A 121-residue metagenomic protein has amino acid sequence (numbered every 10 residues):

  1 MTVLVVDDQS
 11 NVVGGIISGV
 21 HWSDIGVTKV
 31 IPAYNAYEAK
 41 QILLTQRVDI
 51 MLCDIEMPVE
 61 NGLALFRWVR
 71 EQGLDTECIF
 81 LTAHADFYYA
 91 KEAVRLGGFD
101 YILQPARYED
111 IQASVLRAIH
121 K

Functional and structural regions predicted by a protein language model:
M1, T28, T76: Switch/coupling loops of ABC transporter nucleotide-binding domains
M1-V12, I16-I17, M51: Conserved acidic segment of CheY-like receiver
L4, G15-I16, Y34-Y37, G62 (+1 more regions): ABC ATP-binding cassette signature C-motif
L4-D8, I31, L81-T82, L103: Small/polar loops that bind or transfer phosphate-bearing groups
S10-I31: Two-component/phosphorelay signaling modules centered on CheY-like receiver
G19, E38-Q41: N-terminal regulatory/sensing modules of transcriptional regulators
D24-Y34, I42, A90: Short hydrophobic/Thr-rich beta-strand motif most characteristic of the beta2 strand and flanking loop of CheY-like
K40-I42, Q46-K121: CheY-like receiver
